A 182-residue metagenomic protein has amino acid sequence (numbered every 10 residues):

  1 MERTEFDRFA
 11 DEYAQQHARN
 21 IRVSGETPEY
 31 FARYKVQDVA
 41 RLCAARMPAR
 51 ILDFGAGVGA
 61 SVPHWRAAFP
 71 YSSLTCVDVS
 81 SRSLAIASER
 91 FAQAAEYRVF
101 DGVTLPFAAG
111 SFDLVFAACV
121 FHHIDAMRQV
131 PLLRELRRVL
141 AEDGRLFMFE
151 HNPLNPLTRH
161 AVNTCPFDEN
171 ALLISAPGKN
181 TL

Functional and structural regions predicted by a protein language model:
M1-I21: N-terminal, positively charged/glycine-rich alpha-helical extensions of SAM-dependent methyltransferases
Y30-M47, H64: Conserved alpha-helix/loop element of class I SAM-dependent methyltransferases that forms part of the SAM/SAH-binding
L52, V58-T104: Class I SAM-dependent methyltransferase SAM/SAH-binding core
F116: A conserved beta-strand element that flanks and buttresses the S-adenosyl-L-methionine
V130-E142: A short glycine-rich, Lys/Arg-flanked "PGG" loop and its adjoining helix->strand segment in the class I
D143-E150: Conserved beta-strand signature within the Rossmann-like core of class I S-adenosyl-L-methionine
H151-E169: Short, glycine-/aromatic-enriched active-site segment of Class I SAM-dependent methyltransferases
A171-L182: Short alpha-helix
